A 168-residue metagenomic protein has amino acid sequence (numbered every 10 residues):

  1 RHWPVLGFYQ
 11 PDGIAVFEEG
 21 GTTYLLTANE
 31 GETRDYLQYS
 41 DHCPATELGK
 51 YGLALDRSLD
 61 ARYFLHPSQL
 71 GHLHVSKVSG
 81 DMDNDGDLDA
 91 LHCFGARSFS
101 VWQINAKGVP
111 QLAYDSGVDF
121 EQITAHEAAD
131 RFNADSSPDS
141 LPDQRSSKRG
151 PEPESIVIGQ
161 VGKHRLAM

Functional and structural regions predicted by a protein language model:
R1-M168: Beta-sheet-rich non-transmembrane sensory/scaffold domains
